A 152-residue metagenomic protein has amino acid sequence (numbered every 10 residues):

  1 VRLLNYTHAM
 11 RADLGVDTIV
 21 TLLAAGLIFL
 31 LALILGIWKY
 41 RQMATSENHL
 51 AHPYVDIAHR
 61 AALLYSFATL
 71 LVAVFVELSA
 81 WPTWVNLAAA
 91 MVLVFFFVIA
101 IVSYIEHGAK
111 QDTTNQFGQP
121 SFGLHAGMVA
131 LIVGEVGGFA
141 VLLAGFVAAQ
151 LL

Functional and structural regions predicted by a protein language model:
V1-M10: Short, Lys/Arg-enriched N-terminal segments with co-localized hydrophobic residues within the first ~10-30 amino acids
M10-L14, M43-V55, W81-P82, T113-P120 (+1 more regions): Membrane-interface interhelical loops and short amphipathic "cap" helices that link adjacent transmembrane segments
L14-V20, T83-N86: Interfacial loop-to-helix junctions that mark the boundaries of transmembrane helices in multi-pass membrane
V20-R41, V55-V76, A89-G108, V129-A144: Hydrophobic cores of alpha-helical transmembrane segments in multi-pass integral membrane proteins
E77-L78, A149: Transmembrane helix-loop junction
L78-W84, M91, F95, N115: Short amphipathic alpha-helical patches
A109-G134: Interfacial loop-to-transmembrane junctions
L142, A148-L151: Catalytic cores of soluble, metal-dependent hydrolases
